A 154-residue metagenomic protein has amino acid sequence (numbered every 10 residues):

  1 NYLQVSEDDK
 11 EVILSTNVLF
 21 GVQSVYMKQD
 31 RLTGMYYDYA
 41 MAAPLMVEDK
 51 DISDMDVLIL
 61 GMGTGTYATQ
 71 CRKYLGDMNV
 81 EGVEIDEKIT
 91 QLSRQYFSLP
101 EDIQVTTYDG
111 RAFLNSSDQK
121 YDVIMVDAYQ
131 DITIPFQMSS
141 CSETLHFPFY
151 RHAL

Functional and structural regions predicted by a protein language model:
N1-I52: Class I SAM-dependent transferase core
R31, M35-L154: The AdoMet/dcAdoMet-binding core of the Class I SAM-like
